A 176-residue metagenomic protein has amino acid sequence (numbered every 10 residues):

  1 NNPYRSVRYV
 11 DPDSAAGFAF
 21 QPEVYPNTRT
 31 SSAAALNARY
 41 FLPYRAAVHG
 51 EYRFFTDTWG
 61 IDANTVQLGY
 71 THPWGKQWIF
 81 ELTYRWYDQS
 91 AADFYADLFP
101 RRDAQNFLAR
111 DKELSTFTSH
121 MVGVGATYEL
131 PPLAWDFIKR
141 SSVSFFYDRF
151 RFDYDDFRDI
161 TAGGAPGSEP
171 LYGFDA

Functional and structural regions predicted by a protein language model:
N1, A34-L36, Y40, G50-F54 (+3 more regions): Transmembrane beta-barrel strands of outer-membrane/channel proteins
N2-V10, I61-T65, D93-F99, D155-A162: Outer-membrane beta-barrel translocator domains and adjoining extracellular loop/strand segments of Gram-negative
F18-Y25, Y52-T56, F107-S115, D159-S168: Extracellular loop and loop/strand-boundary signature of outer-membrane beta-barrel proteins
P26-T30, F55-N64, T116, L171: Solvent-exposed loop/turn segments connecting transmembrane beta-strands in outer-membrane beta-barrel proteins
Y40-L42, F54, H72, Y128-L130 (+1 more regions): Residue-level signature of outer-membrane beta-barrel architecture
R45, Q77, P131-S142: Short loop/turn motifs that connect adjacent beta-strands in outer-membrane beta-barrel proteins
E81-E129: Outer-membrane beta-barrel translocator/channel fold
V122-A126, E169-A176: Outer-membrane beta-barrel "beta-signal"
